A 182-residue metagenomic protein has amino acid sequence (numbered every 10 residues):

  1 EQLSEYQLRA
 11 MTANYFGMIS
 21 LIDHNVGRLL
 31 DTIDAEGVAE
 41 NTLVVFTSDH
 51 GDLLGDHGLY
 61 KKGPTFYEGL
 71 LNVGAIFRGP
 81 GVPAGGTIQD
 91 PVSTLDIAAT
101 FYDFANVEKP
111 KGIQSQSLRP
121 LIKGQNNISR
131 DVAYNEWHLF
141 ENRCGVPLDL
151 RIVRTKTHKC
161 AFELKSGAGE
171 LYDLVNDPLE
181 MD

Functional and structural regions predicted by a protein language model:
E1-A13, R78-V82, N176-E180: Short glycine/proline-rich turn/loop motifs
Q2-T42: A long, amphipathic alpha-helix that forms part of the scaffold/cap immediately adjacent to metal-dependent active
T12-L21, G63-L71, V82-A99, A105-S117 (+2 more regions): A short beta-strand-to-alpha-helix junction
N25, G167, E180: Short phosphate-engaging motifs
D31-P83, S93: Histidine-centered active-site microenvironments of extracellular/periplasmic hydrolases and transferases
H50-D56, L95-A98, D103-L174: C-terminal cap/loop subdomain of S1 sulfatases and analogous C-terminal strand-loop tails that border
T87-I88, L121, D182: Short histidine-centered catalytic/ligand-binding loop motif
